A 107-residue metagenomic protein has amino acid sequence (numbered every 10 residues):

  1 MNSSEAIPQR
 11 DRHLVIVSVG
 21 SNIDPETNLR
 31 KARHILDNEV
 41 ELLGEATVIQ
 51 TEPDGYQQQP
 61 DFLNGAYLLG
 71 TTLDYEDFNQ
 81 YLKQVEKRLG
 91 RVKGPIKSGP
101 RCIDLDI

Functional and structural regions predicted by a protein language model:
N2-I107: Core catalytic alpha/beta fold that binds nucleotide/phospho-ligands
